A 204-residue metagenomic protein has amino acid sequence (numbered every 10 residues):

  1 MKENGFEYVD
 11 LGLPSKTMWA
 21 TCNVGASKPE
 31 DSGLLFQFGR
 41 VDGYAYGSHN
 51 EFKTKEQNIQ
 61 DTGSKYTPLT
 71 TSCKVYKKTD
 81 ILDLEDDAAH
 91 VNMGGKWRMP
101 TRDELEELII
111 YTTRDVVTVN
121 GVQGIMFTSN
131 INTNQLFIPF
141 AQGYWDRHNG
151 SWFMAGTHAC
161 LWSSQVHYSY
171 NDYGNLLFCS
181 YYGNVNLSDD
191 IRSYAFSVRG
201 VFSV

Functional and structural regions predicted by a protein language model:
M1-Y8, G12-E51, S64-K65, T70-V204: C-terminal, surface-exposed recognition/capping segments
K55-K65: Surface-exposed, extracytoplasmic segments of Gram-negative outer-membrane nutrient-acquisition systems
